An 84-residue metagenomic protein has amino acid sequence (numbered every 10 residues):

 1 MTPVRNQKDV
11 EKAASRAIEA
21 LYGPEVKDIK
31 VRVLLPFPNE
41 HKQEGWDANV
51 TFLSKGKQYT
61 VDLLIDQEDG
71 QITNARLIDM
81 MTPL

Functional and structural regions predicted by a protein language model:
M1-L35: Short, non-transmembrane alpha-helical segments in secretory-pathway proteins
A20-P24, K55, T82: Hydrophobic alpha-helical elements and their junctions with loops/disorder across both membrane and soluble proteins
Y22, K30, Q43, A75-L77 (+1 more regions): Generic alpha-helix signal with a bias toward terminal, lower-confidence helices and secondary-structure junctions
E25, F37-N39, L84: Generic low-complexity segments that are intrinsically disordered, proline-rich and/or Lys/Arg-biased
I29-E68: Exposed beta-strand-loop-beta-strand "reactive/processing" segments of non-cytosolic proteins
D62-L84: A short, surface-exposed interaction/processing loop segment used at functional sites
